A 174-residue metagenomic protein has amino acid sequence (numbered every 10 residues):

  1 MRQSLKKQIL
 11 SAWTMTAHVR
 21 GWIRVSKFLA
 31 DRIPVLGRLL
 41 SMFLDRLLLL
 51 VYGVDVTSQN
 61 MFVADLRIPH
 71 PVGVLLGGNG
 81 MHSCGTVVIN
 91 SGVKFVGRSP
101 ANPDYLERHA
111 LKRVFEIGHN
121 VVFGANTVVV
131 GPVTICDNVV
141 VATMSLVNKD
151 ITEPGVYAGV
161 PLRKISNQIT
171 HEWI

Functional and structural regions predicted by a protein language model:
M1-D55: A transmembrane-helix-recognition feature enriched in membrane-embedded lipid enzymes and envelope glyco-/phospholipid
V35-I135, V160-I174: Flexible, glycine/small-residue-enriched loop-and-beta-strand segment within the central core of proteins
N60, S145-V147: Short, polar loop motifs at secondary-structure junctions
P71, N126, M144, P154-G155: Tight coil/turn sites that cap or link beta-strands
S91, T143-M144: Active-site-proximal glycine-rich helix-loop-beta segment
V122, V140, L146, V156-A158: Short-chain dehydrogenase/reductase
C136-D137, N148: Short, solvent-exposed secondary-structure boundary motifs
